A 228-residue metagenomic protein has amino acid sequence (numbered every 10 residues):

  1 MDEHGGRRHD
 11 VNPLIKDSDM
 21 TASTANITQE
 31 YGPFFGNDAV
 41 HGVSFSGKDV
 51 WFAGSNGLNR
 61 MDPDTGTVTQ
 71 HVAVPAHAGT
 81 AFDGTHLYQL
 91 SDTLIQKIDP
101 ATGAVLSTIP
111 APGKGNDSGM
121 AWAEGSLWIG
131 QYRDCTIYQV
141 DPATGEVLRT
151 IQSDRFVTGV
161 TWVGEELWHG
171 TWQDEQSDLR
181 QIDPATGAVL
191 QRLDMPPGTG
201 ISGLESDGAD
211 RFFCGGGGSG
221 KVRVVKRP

Functional and structural regions predicted by a protein language model:
L14-I15, D19-N26: Blade/loop signatures of beta-propeller domains
I27-F34, T67-V72, A104-P110, E146-I151 (+1 more regions): A short beta-strand motif characteristic of beta-propeller blades
F35-G47, V74-G84, P112-E124, D154-G164 (+1 more regions): Beta-rich, blade/repeat-based domains predominating in secreted/periplasmic proteins but also intracellular
W51-N56, Q89-T93, I129-D134, H169-D174 (+1 more regions): Conserved beta-strand positions in repeat-built beta-propeller and related beta-rich domains
D62-G66, D99-G103, D141-G145, D183-G187 (+1 more regions): Short loop/turn segments that connect beta-strands within beta-propeller blades
T158, V163, H169-S177: Loop/turn-rich, solvent-exposed surfaces of beta-rich toroidal or solenoidal domains
I201-P228: Blade-level signature of beta-propeller repeat domains, shared across WD40, Kelch, NHL, RCC1 and BNR/Asp-box propellers
